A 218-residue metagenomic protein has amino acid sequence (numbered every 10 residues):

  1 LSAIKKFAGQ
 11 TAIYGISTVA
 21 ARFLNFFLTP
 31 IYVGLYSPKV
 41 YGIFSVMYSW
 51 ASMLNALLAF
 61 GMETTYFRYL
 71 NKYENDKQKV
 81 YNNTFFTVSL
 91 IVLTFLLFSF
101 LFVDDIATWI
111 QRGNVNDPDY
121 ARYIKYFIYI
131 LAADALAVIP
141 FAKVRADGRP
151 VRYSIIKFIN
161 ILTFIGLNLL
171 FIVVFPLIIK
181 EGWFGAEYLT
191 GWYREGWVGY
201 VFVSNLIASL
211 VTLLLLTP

Functional and structural regions predicted by a protein language model:
L1-F26, N82, D117: N-terminal membrane topogenesis motif
I4-K5, L54-V88, A107, Q111-R112 (+1 more regions): Transmembrane-helix boundary and interhelical linker motifs in polytopic inner-membrane proteins
T18, L24-L28, S45-L70, Y129-A137 (+1 more regions): Small-residue-rich midsections of specific transmembrane alpha-helices
T18, R22, S49-S52, V88 (+4 more regions): Residue-level recognition of pore/gate-forming positions within transmembrane alpha-helices of multi-pass
T29-M53, P118-A121, R194-V203: Interfacial/gating helices of multi-pass transporter permease domains
T94-N116, F175-Y188: Short membrane-interface helical motifs at transmembrane helix boundaries in multi-pass membrane transporters
G113-P140, V203: Alpha-helical transmembrane segments of multi-pass membrane proteins
S154-P218: Hydrophobic alpha-helical transmembrane segments
